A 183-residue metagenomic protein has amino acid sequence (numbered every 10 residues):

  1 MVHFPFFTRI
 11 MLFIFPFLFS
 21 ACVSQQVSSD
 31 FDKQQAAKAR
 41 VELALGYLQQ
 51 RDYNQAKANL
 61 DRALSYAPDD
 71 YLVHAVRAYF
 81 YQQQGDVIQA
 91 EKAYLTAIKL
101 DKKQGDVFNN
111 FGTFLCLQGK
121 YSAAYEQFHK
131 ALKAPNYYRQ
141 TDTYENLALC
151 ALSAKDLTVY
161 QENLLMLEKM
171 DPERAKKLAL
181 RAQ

Functional and structural regions predicted by a protein language model:
P16-K38: Bacterial Sec signal peptide processing site at the extreme N-terminus
D32, Y66, L100, A134-N136 (+1 more regions): Structural marker of alpha-solenoid helical repeat scaffolds
Q35-Y66: Alpha-helical segment of the N-proximal tetratricopeptide repeat
A36-A37, Y71-L72, G105-D106, R139-T141 (+1 more regions): Helix-start (N-cap) detector for alpha-helical repeat units in TPR-like alpha-solenoids, especially tetratricopeptide
E42, V76, N110, Y144-N146 (+1 more regions): Canonical tetratricopeptide repeat
R62-A63, T96-A97, K130-K133, M166-L167: Canonical positions in the second alpha-helix
